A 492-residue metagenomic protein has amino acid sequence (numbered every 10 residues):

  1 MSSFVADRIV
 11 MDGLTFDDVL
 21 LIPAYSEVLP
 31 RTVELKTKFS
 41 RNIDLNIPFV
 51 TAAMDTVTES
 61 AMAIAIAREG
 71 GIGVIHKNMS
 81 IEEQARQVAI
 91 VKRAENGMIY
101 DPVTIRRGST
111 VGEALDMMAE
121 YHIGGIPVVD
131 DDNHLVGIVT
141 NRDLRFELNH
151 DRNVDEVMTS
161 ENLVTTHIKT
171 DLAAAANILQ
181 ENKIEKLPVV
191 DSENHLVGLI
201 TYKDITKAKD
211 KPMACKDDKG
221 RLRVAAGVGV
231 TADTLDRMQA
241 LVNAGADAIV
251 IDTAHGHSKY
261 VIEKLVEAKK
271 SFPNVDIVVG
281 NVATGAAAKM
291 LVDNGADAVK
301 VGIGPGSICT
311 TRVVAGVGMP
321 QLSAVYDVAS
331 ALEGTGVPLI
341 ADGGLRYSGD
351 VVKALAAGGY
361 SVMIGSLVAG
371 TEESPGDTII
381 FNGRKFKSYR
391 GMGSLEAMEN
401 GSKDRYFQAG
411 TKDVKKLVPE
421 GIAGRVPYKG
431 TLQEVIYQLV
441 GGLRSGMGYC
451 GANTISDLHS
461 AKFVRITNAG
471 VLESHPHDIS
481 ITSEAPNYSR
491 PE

Functional and structural regions predicted by a protein language model:
M1-Y25, I105-R106, H167, G227 (+2 more regions): Alpha/beta catalytic cores of nucleotide-metabolism and tRNA/nucleoside-modifying enzymes
L29-L45, A52-M54, E83-Y121, V128-D130 (+5 more regions): Bateman/CBS regulatory modules and CBS-like beta-alpha motifs in cytosolic regions of diverse proteins
R31, S80-A89, E147-D151, D171 (+6 more regions): Active-site-adjacent beta->alpha loops and helix N-cap segments on the catalytic face of soluble alpha/beta enzymes
D44-T51, G97-P102, E161, D217-G227 (+3 more regions): Short beta-strand/loop segments at the ligand-binding rim of alpha/beta enzyme cores
A61-I64, D236-A244, I277, A283-V301 (+2 more regions): Catalytic cores of alpha/beta
R68-E83, A246-S258, D297-A315, L345-I379: Glycine-rich phosphate-binding active-site loops on the catalytic face of alpha/beta enzymes
V74-N78, T104-I105, G125-P127, T165-H167 (+6 more regions): Catalytic beta/alpha-barrel core
I75-S80, I123, P127, L135-H150 (+4 more regions): Short beta->alpha transition motifs characteristic of CBS
